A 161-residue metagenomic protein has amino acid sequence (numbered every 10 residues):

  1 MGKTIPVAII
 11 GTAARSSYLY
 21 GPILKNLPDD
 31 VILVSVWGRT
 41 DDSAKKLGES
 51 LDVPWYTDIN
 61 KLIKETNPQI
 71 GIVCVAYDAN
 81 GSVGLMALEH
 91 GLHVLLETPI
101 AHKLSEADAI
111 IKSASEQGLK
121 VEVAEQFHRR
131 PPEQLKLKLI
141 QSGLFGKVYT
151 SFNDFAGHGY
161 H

Functional and structural regions predicted by a protein language model:
M1-L51: N-terminal Rossmann-like dinucleotide-binding module
P6, I32, N67-Q69, H93 (+1 more regions): Structural signature of beta-strand start/N-cap positions in the alpha/beta core of ABC transporter nucleotide-binding
G11, T98, G143: Conserved G/P- and acidic residue-centered "switch" motifs that form tight phosphate/ATP-binding loops in soluble
Y18, G81, H161: Glycine/Thr-rich phosphate-binding loops of Rossmann-like dinucleotide-binding domains
I23-L27, L47-S50, M86, H90 (+3 more regions): Alpha-helical structural signal in soluble globular domains
S35, Q69-I70, T150: Short, Asp-centered acidic motifs that coordinate Mg2+ and/or phosphate in catalytic or ligand-binding sites
V53-S113: Beta-loop-alpha module in the N-terminal Rossmann-like domain of NAD(P)-dependent dehydrogenases, especially those
A101-H161: A contiguous active-site-proximal alpha/beta segment in oxidoreductase catalytic domains
